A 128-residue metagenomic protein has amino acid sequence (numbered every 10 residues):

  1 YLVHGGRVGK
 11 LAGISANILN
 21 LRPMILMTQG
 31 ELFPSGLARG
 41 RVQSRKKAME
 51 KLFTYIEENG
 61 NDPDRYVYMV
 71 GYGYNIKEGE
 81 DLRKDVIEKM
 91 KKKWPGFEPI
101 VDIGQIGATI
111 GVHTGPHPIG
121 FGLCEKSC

Functional and structural regions predicted by a protein language model:
Y1-C128: Mixed-charge interfacial surface used for oligomerization/domain docking and macromolecular partner engagement
